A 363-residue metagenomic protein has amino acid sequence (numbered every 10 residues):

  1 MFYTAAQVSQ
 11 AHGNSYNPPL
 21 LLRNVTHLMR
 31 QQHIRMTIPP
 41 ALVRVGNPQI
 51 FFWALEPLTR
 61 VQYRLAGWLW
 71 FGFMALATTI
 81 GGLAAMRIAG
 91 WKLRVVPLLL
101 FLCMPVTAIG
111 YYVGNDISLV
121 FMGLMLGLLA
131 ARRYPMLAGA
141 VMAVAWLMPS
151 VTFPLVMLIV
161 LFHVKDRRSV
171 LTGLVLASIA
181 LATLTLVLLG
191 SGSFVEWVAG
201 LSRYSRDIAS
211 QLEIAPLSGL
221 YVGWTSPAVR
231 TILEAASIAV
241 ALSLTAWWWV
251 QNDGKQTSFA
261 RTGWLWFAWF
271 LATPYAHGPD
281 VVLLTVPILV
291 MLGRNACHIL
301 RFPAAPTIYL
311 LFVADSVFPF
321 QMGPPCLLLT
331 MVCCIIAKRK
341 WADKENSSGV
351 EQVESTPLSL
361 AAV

Functional and structural regions predicted by a protein language model:
M1-L137, I159-T285, L289-R294, K344-V363: Primarily membrane-embedded glycan-assembly and transfer machineries that use lipid-linked glycans
A108-L119, M142, L147, V151-P154 (+3 more regions): Helix-loop-helix junctions and helix-breaking kinks within/between transmembrane helices of multi-pass membrane
M136-V160, W264-A272, I308-V313: Membrane-interface alpha helices of multi-pass inner-membrane proteins
L147-V151, A180-L184, A304: Membrane-embedded alpha-helical segments of transport systems, primarily multispan ion/solute transporters
V290-V363: Aromatic-enriched
